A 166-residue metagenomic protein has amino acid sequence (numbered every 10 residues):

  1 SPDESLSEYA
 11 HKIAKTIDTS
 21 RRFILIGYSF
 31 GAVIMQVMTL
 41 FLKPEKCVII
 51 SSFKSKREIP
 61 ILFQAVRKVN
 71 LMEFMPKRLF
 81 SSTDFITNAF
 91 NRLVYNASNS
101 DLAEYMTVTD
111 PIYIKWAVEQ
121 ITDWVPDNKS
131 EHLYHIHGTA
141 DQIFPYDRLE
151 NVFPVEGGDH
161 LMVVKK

Functional and structural regions predicted by a protein language model:
S1-R21, S55, V69-K77: Active-site catalytic motif of lipid deacylating hydrolases and related acyltransferases
E4, G158-K166: Catalytic histidine-centered segment of alpha/beta-hydrolase-like enzymes
I26-M35: Gly/Ala-rich beta-loop-alpha elbow adjacent to hydrolase catalytic centers
F41-R78: Flexible "cap/lid" loop of the alpha/beta hydrolase fold
L79-V125: Conserved alpha/beta-hydrolase catalytic His-Asp/Glu region
N128-L133, D147-E150: Short, proline-enriched alpha-helix->beta-strand connector loops that line the catalytic pocket of alpha/beta-hydrolase
H135-H137, D141: Short beta-strand/loop motif that positions the catalytic acidic residue of the alpha/beta-hydrolase fold
